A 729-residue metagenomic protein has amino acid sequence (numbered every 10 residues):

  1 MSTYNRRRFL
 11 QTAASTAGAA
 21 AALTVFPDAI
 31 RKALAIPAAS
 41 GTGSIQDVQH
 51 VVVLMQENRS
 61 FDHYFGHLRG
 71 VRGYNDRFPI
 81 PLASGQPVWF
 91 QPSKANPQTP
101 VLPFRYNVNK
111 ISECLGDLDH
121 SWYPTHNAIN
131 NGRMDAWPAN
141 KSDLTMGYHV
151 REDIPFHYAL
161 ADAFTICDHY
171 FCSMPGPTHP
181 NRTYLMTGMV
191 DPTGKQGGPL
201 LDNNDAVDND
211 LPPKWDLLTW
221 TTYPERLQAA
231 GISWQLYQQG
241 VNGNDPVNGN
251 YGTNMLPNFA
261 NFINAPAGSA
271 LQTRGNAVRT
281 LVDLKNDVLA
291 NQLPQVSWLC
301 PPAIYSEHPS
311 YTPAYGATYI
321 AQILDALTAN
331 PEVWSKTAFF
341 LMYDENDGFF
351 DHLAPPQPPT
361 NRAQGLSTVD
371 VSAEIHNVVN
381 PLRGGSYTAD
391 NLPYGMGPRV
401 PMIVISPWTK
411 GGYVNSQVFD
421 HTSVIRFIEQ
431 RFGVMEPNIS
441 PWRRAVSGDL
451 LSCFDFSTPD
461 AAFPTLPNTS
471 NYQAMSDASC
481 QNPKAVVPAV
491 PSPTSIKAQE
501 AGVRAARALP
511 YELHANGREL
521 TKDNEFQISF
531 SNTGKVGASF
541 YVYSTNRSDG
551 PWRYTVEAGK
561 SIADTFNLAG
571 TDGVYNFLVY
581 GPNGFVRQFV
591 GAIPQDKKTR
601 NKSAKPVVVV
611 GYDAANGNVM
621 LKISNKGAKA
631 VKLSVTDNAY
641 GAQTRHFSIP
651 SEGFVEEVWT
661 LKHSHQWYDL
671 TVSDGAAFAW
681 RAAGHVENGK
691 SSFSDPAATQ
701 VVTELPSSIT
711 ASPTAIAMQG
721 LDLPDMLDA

Functional and structural regions predicted by a protein language model:
S2-A729: N-terminal pro-sequences and low-complexity stem/linker regions of secreted or lumenal proteins
